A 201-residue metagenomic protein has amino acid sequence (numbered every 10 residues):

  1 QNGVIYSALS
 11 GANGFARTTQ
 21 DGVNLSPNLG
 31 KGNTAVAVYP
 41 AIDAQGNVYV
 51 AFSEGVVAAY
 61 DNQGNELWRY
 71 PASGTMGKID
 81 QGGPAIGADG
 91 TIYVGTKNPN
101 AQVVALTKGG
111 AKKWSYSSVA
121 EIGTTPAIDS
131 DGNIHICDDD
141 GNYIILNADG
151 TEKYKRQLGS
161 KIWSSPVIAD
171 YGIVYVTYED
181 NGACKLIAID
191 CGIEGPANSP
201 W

Functional and structural regions predicted by a protein language model:
Q1-P200: Flexible "stalk/tail and boundary" regions
